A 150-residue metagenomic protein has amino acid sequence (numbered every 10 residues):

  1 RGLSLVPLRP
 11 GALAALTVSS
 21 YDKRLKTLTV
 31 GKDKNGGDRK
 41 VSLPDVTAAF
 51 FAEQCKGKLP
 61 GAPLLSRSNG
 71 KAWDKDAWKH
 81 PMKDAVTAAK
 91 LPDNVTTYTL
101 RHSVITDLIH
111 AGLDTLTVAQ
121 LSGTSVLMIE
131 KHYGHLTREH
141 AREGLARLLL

Functional and structural regions predicted by a protein language model:
R1-G11, T106-H110: Short pre-functional
G2, D74, D93, T97-Y98 (+1 more regions): Residue-level marker of regulatory loop/turn positions in helix-turn-helix DNA-binding domains and in histidine
V6-E53, L127: Conserved tyrosine-mediated DNA breakage-rejoining catalytic core shared by Y-recombinases
A12-A14, N94-T96, I105, G112-T124: Active-site-proximal segment of tyrosine recombinases
L16, Q54, P81, A85 (+3 more regions): Residues in the recognition helix of alpha-helical DNA-binding motifs
L25, P44-P92: Active-site/catalytic core of tyrosine-dependent DNA strand-transfer enzymes
V30-G36, T115, S122-R147: Catalytic-site neighborhood detector that most strongly recognizes the C-terminal catalytic loop/helix of tyrosine
